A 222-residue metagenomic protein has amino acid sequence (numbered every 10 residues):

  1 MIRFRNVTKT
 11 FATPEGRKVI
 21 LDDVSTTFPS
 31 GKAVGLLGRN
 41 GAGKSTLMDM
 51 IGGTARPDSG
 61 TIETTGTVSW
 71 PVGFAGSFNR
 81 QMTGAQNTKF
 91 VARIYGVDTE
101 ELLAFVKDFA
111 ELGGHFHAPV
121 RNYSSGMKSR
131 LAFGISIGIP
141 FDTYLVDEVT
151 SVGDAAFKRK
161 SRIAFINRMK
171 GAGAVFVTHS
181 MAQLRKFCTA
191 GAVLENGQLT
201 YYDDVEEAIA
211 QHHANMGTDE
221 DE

Functional and structural regions predicted by a protein language model:
M1-R5, K9-G35, D58: A short, flexible loop at the N-terminus of ABC-type nucleotide-binding domains that lies
T10, P14, T67, V72-L131 (+2 more regions): ABC-family P-loop ATPase nucleotide-binding domains
K32-G35, A42-R93: ABC ATPase nucleotide-binding domain signature region
A55, T150, A192, T200: Conserved catalytic/dimer-interface elements of ABC ATPase nucleotide-binding domains
G73, H179-S180: Conserved H-loop
A164-F176: Conserved catalytic loops of ABC-family nucleotide-binding domains
S180-F187: Conserved H-loop
Q198-E222: Conserved beta-strand-loop-alpha-helix hinge in the C-terminal portion of ABC ATPase nucleotide-binding domains
